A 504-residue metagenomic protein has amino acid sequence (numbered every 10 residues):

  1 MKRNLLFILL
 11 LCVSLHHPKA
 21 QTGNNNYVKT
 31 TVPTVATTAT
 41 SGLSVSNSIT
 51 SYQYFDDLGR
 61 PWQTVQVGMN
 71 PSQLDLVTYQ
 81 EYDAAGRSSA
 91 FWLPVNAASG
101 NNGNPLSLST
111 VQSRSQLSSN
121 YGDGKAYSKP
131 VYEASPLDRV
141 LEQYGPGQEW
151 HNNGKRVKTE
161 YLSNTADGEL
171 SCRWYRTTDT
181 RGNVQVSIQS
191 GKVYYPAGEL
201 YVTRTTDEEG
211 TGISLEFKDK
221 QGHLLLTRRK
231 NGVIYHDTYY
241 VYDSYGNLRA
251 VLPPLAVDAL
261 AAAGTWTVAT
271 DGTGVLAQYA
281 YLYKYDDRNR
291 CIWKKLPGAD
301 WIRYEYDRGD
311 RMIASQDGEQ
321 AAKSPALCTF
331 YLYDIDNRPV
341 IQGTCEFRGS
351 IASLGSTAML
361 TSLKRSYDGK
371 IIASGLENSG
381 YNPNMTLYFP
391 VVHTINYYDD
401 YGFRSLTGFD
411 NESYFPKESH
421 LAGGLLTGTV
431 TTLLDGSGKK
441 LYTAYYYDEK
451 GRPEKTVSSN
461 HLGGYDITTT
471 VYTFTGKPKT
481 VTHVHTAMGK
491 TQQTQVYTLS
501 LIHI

Functional and structural regions predicted by a protein language model:
M1-G23: Bacterial Sec-dependent N-terminal signal peptides
L5, A20-L501: Beta-strand elements of repeat-based all-beta scaffolds
